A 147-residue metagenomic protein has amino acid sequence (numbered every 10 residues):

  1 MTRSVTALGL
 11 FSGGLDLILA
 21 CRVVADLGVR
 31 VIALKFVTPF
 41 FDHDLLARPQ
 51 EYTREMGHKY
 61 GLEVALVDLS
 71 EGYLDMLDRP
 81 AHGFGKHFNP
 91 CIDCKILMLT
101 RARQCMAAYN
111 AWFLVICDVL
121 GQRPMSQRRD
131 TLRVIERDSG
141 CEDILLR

Functional and structural regions predicted by a protein language model:
M1-R147: ATP-dependent adenylation/nucleotidyltransferase module used to activate substrates
